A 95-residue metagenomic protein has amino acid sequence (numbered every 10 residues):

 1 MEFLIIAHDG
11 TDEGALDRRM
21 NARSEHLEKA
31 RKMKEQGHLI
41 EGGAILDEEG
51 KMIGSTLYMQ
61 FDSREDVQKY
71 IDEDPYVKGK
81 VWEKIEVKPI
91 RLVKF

Functional and structural regions predicted by a protein language model:
M1-F95: Conserved, structured core segments of small domains
